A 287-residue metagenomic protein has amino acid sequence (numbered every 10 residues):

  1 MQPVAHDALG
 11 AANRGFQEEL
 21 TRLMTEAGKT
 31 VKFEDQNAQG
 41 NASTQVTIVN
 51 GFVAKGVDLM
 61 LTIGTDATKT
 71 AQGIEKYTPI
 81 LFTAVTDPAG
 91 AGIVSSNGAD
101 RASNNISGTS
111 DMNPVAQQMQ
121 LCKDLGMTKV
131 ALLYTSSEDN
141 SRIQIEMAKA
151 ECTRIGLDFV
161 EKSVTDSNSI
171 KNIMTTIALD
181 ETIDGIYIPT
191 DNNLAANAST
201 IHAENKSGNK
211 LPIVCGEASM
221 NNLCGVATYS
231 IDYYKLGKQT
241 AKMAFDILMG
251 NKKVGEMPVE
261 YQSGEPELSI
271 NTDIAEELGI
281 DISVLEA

Functional and structural regions predicted by a protein language model:
M1-E18, L23, E34-S43, D191-N193: Extracytoplasmic "Venus flytrap"
M1-L9, M127-T135, I186: Short beta-strand segments enriched in small/hydrophobic residues
F16, S107-I155, K253, M257-I274: An alpha-beta-alpha
T30-A54, S163-L179: Structural motif
A38-S95, D191-S207, L211-G216: Beta-alpha junction/loop-to-helix N-cap segments that form part of ligand/metal-binding clefts
P88-A131, I231-K252: Hydrophobic alpha-helical segments within soluble ligand-binding/sensing domains
D139-L211, E217: Pocket-lining segment of extracytoplasmic ligand-binding domains
S219-I270: Flexible loop/turn connectors
